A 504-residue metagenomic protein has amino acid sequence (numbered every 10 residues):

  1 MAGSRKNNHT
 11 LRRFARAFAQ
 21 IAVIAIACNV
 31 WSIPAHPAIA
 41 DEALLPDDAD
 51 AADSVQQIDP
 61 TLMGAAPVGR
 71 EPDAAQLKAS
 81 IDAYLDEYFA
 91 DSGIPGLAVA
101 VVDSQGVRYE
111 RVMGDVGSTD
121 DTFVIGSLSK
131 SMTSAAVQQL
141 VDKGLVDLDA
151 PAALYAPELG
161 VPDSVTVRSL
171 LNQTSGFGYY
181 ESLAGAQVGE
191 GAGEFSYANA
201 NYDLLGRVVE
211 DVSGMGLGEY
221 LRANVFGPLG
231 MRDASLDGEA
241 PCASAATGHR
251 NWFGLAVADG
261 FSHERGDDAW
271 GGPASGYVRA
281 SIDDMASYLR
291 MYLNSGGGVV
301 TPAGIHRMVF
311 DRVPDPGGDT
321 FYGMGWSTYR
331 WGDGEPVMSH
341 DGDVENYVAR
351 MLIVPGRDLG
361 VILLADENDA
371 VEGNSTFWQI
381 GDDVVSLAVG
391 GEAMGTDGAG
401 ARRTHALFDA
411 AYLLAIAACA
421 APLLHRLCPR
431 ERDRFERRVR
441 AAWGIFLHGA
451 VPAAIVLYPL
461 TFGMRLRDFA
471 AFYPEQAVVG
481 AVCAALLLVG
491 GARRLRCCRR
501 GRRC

Functional and structural regions predicted by a protein language model:
A2-L45, V101: Hydrophobic secretory-pathway targeting helix
I26-A35, L140, L423, R494: Hydrophobic membrane-targeting alpha-helices
A38-L97, V101-V102, D268-C504: Catalytic loop of the DD-peptidase/beta-lactamase superfamily, centered on the K-T-G motif and neighboring
I58-T61, L97, M113, I125 (+4 more regions): Active-site-adjacent loops and short helices of periplasmic peptidoglycan-processing enzymes
P72-G126, D142-D149, Y179-V188: Short, conserved catalytic-motif segment at the N-terminal edge
V107, G160-E345: Short, surface-exposed loop or secondary-structure junction motifs that flank catalytic or metal-binding residues
S129: Active-site helix of classical SDR
M132-T133: Active/ligand-binding-proximal structured segments within catalytic/core domains that scaffold catalytic residues
